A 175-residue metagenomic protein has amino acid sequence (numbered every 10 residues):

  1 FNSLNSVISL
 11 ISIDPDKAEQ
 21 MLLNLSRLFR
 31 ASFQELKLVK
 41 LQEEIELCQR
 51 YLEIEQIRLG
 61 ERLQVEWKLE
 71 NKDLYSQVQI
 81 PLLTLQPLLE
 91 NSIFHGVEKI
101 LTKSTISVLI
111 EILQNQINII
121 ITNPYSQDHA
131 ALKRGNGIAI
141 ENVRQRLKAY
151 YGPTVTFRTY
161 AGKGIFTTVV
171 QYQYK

Functional and structural regions predicted by a protein language model:
F1-V169: Two-component histidine phosphotransfer core
